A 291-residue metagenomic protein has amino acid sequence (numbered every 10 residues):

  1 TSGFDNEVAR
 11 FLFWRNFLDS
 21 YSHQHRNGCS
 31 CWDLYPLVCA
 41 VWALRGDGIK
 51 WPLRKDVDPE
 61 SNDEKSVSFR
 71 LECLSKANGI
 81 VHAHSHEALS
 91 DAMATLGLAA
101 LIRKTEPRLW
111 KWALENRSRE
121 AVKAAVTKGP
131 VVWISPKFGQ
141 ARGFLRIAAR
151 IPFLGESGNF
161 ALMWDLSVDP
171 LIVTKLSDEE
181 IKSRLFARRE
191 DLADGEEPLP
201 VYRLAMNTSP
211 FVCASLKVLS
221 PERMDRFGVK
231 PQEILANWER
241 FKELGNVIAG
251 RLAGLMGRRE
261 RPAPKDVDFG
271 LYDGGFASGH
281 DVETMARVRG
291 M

Functional and structural regions predicted by a protein language model:
T1-G48, V212-D281: Conserved DEDDh/DEDDy metal-dependent 3′-5′ exonuclease domain
T1-P107, A113-N116, R289-M291: Metal-dependent phosphoesterase core characteristic of DEDDh/y 3'-5' exonuclease domains
Q24-N27, L154-N159, A205: A generic structural signal for short, non-catalytic loop/turn and secondary-structure boundary residues
D47-C73, I134-N159, S215-R226: A broadly tuned preference for mixed-charge, low-complexity surface segments
V67-R70, K111, E115-S118, R261 (+1 more regions): General structural signal for secondary-structure boundaries
K104, E115-E196: Acidic catalytic cores of enzymes that act on phosphate-bearing nucleotides/polynucleotides
L185-V229: Structured mid-domain segments that build the active-site/substrate or prosthetic-cofactor binding neighborhood
G279-M291: Long, low-complexity, serine/threonine/proline-rich intrinsically disordered regulatory regions in eukaryotic signaling
